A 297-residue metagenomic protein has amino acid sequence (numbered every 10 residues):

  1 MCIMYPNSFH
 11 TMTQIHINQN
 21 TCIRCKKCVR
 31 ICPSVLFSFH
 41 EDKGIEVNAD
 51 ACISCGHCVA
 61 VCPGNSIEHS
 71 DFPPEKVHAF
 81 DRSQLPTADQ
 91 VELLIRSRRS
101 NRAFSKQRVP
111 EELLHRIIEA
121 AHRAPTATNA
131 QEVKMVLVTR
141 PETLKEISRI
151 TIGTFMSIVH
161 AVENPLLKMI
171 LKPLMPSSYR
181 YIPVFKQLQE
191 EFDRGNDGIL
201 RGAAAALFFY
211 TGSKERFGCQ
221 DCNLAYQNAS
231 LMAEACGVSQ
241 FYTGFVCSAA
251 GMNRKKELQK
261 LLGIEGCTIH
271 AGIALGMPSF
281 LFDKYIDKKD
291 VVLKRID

Functional and structural regions predicted by a protein language model:
C2-D297: Acidic, surface-exposed loops and disordered segments
